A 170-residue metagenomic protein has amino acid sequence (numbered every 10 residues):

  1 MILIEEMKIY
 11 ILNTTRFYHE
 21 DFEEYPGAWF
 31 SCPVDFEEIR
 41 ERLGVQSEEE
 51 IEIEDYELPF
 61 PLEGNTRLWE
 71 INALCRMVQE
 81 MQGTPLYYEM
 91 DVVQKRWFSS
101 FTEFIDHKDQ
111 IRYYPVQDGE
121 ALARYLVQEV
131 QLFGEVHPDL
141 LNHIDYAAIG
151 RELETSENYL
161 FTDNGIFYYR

Functional and structural regions predicted by a protein language model:
M1-E49: N-terminal ordered "arm"
I2, M7, L62-E70, L74 (+2 more regions): Non-transmembrane, interaction-prone alpha-helical and coil segments associated with secretion and export
E5-E23, Y113-E135: Glycine-rich loop/turn
E5-E6, A123-R170: Acidic, proline/glycine-rich low-complexity IDRs
L12-E20, Y56, T162-G165, R170: Short, flexible beta-strand-to-coil junctions
F36, G119-E120, Y146: Alpha-helix initiation and N-capping motif
F36-T102: Structured domain cores in non-transmembrane regions
Y88, V92-L132, Y169-R170: Extracytoplasmic/secretory-pathway segments with low complexity and glycosylation-like composition
